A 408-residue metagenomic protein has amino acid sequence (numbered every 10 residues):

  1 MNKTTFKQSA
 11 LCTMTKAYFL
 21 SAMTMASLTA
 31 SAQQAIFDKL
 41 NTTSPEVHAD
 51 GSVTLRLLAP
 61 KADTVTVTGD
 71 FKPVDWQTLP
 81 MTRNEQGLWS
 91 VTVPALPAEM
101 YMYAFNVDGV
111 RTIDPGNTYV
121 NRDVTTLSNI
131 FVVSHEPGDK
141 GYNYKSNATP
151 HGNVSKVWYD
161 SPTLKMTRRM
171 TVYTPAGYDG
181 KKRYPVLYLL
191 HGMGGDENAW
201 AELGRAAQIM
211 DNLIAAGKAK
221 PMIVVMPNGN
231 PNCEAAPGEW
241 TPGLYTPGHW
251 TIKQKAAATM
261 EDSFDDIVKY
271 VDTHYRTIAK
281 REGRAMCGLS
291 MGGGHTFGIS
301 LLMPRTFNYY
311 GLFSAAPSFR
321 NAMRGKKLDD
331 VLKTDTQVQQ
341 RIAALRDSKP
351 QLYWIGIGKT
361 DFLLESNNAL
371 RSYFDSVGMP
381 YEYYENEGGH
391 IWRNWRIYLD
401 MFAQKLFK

Functional and structural regions predicted by a protein language model:
M1-M14: N-terminal secretory signal peptides that target proteins for export/translocation
S27-T29: N-terminal signal peptide c-region/cleavage motif recognized by signal peptidases
A32-Q33: Boundary of Sec targeting at the N-terminus
K39-N41, Q77: Non-catalytic C-terminal accessory modules of carbohydrate-active enzymes
T42-E46: Short beta-strand segments of immunoglobulin-like
V47-Q77, T82-K408: Non-catalytic cap/lid and distal C-terminal segments of serine-dependent acyl enzymes
